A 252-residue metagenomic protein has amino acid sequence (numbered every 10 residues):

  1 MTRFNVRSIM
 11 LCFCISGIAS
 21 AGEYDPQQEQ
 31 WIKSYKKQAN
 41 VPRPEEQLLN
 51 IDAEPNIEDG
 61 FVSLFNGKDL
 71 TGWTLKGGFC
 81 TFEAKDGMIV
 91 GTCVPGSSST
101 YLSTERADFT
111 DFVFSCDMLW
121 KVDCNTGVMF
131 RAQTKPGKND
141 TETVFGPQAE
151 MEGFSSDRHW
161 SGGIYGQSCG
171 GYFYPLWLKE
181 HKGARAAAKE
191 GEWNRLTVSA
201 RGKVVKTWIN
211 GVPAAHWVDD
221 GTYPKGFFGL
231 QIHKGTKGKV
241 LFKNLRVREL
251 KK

Functional and structural regions predicted by a protein language model:
M1, I15, Q28-E29: Intrinsically disordered, low-complexity regions
M1-R7: Positively charged n-region of N-terminal signal peptides that target proteins for export
F4, G17-S20: Serine/threonine-rich, low-complexity intrinsically disordered segments
S8-G17: Bacterial N-terminal signal peptides
A21-K252: Carbohydrate-interacting regions of secretory-pathway proteins
